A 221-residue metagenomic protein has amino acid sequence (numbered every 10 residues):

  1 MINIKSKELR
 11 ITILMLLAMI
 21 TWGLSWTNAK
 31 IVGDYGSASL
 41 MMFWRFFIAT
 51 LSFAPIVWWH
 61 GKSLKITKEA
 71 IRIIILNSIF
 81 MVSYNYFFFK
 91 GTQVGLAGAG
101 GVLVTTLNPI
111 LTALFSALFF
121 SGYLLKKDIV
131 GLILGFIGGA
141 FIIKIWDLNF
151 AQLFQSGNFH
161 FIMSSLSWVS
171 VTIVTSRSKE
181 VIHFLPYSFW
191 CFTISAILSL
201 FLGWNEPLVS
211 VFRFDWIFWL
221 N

Functional and structural regions predicted by a protein language model:
M1-L40, F87, F150-R177, I197-F201 (+1 more regions): Glycine-/small-residue-enriched transmembrane alpha-helix faces in small-molecule transporters and effluxers
T21, S25-W26, A54-G100, V104 (+2 more regions): Specific transmembrane alpha-helical segments of multi-pass solute transporters/efflux pumps, especially DMT/EamA
G23, F47-L51, F136, V169 (+1 more regions): Small-residue-rich packing faces within the transmembrane alpha-helices of Major Facilitator Superfamily
L40-L51, F89-Y123, S164: Specific alpha-helical transmembrane segments that line the substrate/conduction pathway and gating interfaces
M41, K127, F184-C191: Juxtamembrane helix-start motifs in multi-pass secondary transporters
S52, I56-G61, N108-I133, E206: C-terminal transmembrane-helix exit sites in multi-pass transporters
F53, I75, L124-W146, F192-T193 (+1 more regions): Hydrophobic transmembrane alpha-helices of multi-pass small-molecule transport proteins
K68-A70, V102-T105, S121-F141, A151-G157: Loop-to-transmembrane alpha-helix entry segments
